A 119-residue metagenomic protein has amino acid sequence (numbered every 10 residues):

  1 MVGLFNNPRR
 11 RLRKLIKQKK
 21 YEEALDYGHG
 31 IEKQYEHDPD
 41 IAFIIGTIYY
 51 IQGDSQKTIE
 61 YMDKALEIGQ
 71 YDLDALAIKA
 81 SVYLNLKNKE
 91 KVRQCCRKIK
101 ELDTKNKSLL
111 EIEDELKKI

Functional and structural regions predicted by a protein language model:
L4-D40: Alpha-helical segment of the N-proximal tetratricopeptide repeat
R9, D40-I44, D74-I78, Q94 (+1 more regions): Alpha-solenoid helical repeat scaffolds
K17-Q18, I51, N85, E115-I119: Register position in tetratricopeptide repeats
H29-K33, D63-E67, K100-E101: Conserved structural position within tetratricopeptide repeats
